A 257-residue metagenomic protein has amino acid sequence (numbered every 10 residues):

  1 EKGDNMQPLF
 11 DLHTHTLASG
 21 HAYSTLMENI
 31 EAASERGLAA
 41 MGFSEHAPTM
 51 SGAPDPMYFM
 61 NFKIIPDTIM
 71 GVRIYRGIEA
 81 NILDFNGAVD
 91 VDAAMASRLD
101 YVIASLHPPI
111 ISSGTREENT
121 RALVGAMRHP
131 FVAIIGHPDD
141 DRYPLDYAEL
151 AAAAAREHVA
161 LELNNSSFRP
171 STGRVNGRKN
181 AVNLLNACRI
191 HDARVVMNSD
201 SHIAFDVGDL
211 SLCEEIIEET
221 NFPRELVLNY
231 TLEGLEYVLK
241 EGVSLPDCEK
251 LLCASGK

Functional and structural regions predicted by a protein language model:
E1-N5: Short, Lys/Arg-enriched N-terminal segments with co-localized hydrophobic residues within the first ~10-30 amino acids
Q7, A47, G52-L163, S167 (+3 more regions): Extended substrate/RNA-proximal surfaces in nucleic-acid metabolism proteins
L9-S19, F43-H46, I135-D139, S199: Histidine-centered catalytic micro-motifs
L12, T16-E31, M60-N61: N-terminal pre-domain/capping segments
G20-Y23, A53, P144-A151, S171-A187 (+2 more regions): Histidine/acidic-residue-rich catalytic or RNA/ligand-binding cores of hydrolases and nuclease-related proteins
M27-M41, N61-T68: Alpha-helical scaffold segments that flank or form the walls of functional sites
A39-A40, A160, R194, P223: Residue-level detector of anion-binding/catalytic polar loops
A193-V207, V227: Short acidic/histidine-rich active-site segments
